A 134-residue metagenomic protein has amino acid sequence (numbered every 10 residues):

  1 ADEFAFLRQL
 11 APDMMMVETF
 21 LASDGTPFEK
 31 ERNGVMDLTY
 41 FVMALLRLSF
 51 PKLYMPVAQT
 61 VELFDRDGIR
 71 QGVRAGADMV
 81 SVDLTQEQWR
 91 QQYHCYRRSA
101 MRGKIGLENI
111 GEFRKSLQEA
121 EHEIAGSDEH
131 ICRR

Functional and structural regions predicted by a protein language model:
A1-D2: Canonical radical SAM enzyme core domain
R8-R134: Auxiliary Fe-S-binding modules of radical SAM enzymes
